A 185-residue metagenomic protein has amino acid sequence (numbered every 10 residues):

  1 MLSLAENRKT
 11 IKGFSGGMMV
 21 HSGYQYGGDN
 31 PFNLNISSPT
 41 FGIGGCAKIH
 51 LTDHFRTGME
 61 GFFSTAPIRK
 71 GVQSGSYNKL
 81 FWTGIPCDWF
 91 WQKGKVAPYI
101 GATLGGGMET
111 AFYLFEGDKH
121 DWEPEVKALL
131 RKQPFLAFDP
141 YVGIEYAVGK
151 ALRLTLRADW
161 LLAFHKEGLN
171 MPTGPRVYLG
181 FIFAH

Functional and structural regions predicted by a protein language model:
L2-L51, F55-T57, A184-H185: Short glycine/proline- and aromatic-enriched beta-strand/turn motifs that initiate or cap beta-hairpins
S15-G23, E60-F62, G101-G107, R157-D159: Transmembrane beta-strands of outer-membrane beta-barrel proteins
Y26-N30, R69, W122-A128, L162-A163: Extracytoplasmic loops and strand-loop junctions of Gram-negative outer membrane beta-barrel proteins
N33-P39, Q73-K79, L129-P134, G168-G174: Replace "Gram-negative outer membrane beta-barrel proteins" with "bacterial and organellar outer membrane beta-barrel
G42-G44, T83-P86, D139-Y141, R176-Y178: Membrane-embedded beta-strand positions in outer-membrane beta-barrel channels/transporters
I49-W122, F138, Y146-L152, I182-H185: Gram-negative (and chloroplast) outer-membrane scaffold detector with strong preference for beta-barrel transmembrane
V126-V142, Y146: Acidic, glycine-rich flexible loop segments
P172-H185: Outer-membrane beta-barrel "beta-signal"
